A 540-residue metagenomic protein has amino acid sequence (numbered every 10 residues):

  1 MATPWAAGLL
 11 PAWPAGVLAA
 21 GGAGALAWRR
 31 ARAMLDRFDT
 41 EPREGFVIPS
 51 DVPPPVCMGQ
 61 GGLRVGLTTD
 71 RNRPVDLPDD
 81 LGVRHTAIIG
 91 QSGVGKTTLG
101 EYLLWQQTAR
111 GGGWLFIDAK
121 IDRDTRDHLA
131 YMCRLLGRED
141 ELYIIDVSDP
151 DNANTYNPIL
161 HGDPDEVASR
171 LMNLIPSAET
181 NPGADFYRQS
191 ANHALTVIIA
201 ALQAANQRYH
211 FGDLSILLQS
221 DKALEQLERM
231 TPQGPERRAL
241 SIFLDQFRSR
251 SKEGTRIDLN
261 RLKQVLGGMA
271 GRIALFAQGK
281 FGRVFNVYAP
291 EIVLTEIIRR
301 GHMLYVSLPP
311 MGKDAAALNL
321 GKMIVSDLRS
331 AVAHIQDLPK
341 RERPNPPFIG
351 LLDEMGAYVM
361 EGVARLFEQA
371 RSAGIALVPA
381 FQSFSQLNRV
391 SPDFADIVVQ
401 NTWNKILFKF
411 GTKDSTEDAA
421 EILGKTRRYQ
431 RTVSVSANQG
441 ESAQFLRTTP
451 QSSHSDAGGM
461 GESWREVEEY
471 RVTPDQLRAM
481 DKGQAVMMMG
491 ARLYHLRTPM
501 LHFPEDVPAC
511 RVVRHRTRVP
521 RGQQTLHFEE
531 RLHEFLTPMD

Functional and structural regions predicted by a protein language model:
M1-A7, T416-A419, H495: Short intrinsically disordered, low-complexity coil segments enriched in acidic
M1-V94, T98-W105, D151, N319 (+3 more regions): Basic- and hydrophobic-enriched, low-structure N-terminal and domain-boundary segments that flank ATP-binding catalytic
R30-A31, S383, N404, T498: Hydrophobic alpha-helical segments, especially transmembrane helices and their immediate juxtamembrane helical caps
P42-R43, V287-P290, P344-P346, S436-E441: A glycine-rich phosphate-binding loop feature that marks nucleotide/adenosyl-phosphate handling sites
E44-D51, A331, K405, T426: Hydrophobic alpha-helical segments
V56, G61-G66, S177-F186, S251-R256 (+1 more regions): Low-complexity, polar-biased intrinsically disordered regions enriched in Pro/Ser/Thr/Gly
T69-R71, D79-G82, T86-I375, V390 (+3 more regions): P-loop NTPase motor domains
F367-M489: Conserved ATP-driven motor cores of ASCE-family P-loop NTPases powering translocation/secretion/packaging/pilus
